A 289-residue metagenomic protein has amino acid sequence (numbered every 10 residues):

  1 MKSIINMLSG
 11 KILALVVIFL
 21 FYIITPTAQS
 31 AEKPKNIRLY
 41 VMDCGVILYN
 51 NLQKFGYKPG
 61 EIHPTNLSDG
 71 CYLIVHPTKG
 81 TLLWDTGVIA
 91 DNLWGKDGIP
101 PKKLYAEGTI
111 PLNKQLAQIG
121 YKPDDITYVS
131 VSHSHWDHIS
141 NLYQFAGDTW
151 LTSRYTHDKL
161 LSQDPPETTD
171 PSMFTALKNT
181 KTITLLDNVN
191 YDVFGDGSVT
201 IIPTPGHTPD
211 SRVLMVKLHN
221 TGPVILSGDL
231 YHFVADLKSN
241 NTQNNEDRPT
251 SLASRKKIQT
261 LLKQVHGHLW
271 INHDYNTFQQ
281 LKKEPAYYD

Functional and structural regions predicted by a protein language model:
M1-A14: Bacterial N-terminal signal peptides that target proteins for export
K11-I23: Bacterial N-terminal signal peptides
K33, E107-D125, S153-P203, R248-H266: Metallo-beta-lactamase
K35-L48: Mature N-terminal segment immediately following signal peptide/propeptide cleavage in secreted/periplasmic
V46-K114, V213-Y231: Conserved beta-strand hairpin/beta-sheet module of binuclear metal-dependent hydrolase folds, prominently
K96-T152: Active-site metal-binding motif and surrounding structural segment of the metallo-beta-lactamase
W136-Y143, Q279-D289: Short, electropositive alpha-helical surface patch
F174-A176, N188-P205, P209-L281: Metallo-beta-lactamase
